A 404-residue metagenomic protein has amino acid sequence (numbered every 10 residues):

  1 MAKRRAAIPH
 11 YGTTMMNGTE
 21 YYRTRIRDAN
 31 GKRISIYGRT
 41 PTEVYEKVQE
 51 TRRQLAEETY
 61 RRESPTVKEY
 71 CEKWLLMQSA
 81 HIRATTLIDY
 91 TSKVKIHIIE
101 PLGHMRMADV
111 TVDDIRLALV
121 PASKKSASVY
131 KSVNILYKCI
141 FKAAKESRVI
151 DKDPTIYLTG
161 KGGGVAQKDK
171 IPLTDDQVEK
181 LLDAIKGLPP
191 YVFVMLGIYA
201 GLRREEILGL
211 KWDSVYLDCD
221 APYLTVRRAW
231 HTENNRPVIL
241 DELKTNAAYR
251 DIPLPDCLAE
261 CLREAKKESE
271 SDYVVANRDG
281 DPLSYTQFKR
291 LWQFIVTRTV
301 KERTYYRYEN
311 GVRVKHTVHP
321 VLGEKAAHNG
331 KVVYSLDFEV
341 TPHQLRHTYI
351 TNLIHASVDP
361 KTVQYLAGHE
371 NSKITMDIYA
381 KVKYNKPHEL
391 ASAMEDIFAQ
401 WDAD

Functional and structural regions predicted by a protein language model:
M1-A2, C219-D220, N234-Y249, D256-L258 (+3 more regions): C-terminal secondary-structure termini that scaffold catalytic or DNA-interacting sites
M1-P65, E69-L76, S92, L117 (+4 more regions): Basic/aromatic DNA-contact patch characteristic of tyrosine site-specific recombinases
R33-Y37, P41, E63, L75-V149 (+4 more regions): N-terminal core-binding DNA-recognition domain of tyrosine site-specific recombinases/integrases
T66-Y70, R106, K211: Short, structural beta-strand-to-alpha-helix junction motif
D109-V112, K142-V165, H316-H328, S392: Short, charged hinge/linker segments at domain and secondary-structure junctions
A127, D183, G187, A200 (+5 more regions): Short, basic (Lys/Arg/His-rich) helix/loop patches that form interaction surfaces in the mid-to-C-terminal regions
A127, K131-V133, E146-L210, D218-D220 (+2 more regions): Basic, Lys/Arg- and aromatic-enriched nucleic-acid-binding interface segment
G164, P172, A367-S392: Catalytic-site neighborhood detector that most strongly recognizes the C-terminal catalytic loop/helix of tyrosine
